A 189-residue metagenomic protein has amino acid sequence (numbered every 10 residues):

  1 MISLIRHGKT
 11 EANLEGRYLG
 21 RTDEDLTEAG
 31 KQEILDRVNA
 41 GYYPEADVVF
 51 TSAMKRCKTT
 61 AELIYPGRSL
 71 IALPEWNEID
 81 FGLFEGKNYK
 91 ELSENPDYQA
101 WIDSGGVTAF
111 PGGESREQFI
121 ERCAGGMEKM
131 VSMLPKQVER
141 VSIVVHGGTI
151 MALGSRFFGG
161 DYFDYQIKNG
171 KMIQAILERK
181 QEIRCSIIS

Functional and structural regions predicted by a protein language model:
I2, D47, Q137-G147: Generic beta-sheet signal
I2-I5, K9-R68: Active-site-proximal alpha-helix that buttresses catalytic centers in soluble enzyme cores
Y42-E45, M130-E139: Glycine-rich phosphate-binding loop signature in dinucleotide/nucleotide-binding domains
T51-S52, E121, V144-V145: Short beta-strand scaffold positions
R56-C57, G126, T149-I150: Alpha-helix capping/helix-boundary segments
I64-R122, Q166: Phosphate-handling substructures
G147-M151, L177: GST superfamily/GST-like fold recognition
F158-R184: Domain-level recognition of soluble alpha/beta enzyme cores, biased toward histidine phosphatases/phosphomutases
